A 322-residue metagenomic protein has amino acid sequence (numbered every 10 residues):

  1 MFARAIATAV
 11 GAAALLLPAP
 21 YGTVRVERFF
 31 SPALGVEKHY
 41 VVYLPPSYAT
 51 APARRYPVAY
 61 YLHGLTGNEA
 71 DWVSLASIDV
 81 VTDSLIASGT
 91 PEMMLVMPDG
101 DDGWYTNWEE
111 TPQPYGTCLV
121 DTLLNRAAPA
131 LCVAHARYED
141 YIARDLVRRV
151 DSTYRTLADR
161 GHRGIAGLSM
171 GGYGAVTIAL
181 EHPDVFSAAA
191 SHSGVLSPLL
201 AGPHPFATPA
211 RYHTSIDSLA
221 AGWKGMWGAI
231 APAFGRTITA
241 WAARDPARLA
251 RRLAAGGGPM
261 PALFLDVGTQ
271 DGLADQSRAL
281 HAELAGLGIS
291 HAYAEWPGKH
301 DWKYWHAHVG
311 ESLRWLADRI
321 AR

Functional and structural regions predicted by a protein language model:
M1-A5: Positively charged n-region of N-terminal signal peptides that target proteins for export
I6-L15: Hydrophobic helical h-region of N-terminal Sec-dependent signal peptides in bacterial secretory/periplasmic proteins
L17-R322: Non-catalytic cap/lid and distal C-terminal segments of serine-dependent acyl enzymes
